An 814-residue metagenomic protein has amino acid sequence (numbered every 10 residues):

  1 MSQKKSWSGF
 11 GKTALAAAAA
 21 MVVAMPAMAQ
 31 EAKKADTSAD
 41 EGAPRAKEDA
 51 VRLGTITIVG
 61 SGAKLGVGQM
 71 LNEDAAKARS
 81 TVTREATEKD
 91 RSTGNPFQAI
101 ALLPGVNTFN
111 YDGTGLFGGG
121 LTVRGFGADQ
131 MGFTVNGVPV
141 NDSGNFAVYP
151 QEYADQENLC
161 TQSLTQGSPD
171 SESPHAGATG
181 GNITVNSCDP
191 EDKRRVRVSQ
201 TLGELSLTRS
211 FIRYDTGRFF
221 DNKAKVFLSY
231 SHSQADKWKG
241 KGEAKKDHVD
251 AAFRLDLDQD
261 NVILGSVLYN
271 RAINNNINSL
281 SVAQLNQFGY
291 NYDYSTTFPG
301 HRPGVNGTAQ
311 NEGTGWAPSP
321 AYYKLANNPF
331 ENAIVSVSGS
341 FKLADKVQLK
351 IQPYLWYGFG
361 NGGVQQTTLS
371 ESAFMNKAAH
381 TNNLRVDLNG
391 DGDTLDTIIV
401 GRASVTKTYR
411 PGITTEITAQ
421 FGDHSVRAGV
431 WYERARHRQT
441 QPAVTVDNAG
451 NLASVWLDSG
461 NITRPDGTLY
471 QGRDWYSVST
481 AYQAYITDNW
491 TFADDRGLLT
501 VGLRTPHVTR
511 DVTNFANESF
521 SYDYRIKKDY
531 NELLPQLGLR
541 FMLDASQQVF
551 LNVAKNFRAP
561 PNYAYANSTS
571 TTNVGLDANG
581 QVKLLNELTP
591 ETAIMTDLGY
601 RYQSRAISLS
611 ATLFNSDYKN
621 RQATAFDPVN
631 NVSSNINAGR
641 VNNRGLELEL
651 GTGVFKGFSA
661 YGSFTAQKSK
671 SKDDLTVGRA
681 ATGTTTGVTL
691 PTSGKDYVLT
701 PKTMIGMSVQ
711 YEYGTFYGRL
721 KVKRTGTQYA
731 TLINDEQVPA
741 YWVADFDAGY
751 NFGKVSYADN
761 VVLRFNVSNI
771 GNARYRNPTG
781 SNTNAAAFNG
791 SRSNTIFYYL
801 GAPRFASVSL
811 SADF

Functional and structural regions predicted by a protein language model:
S2-K4, K723, T727-Y729, Y750-F814: C-terminal beta-signal and adjacent terminal beta-strands/loops of Gram-negative outer-membrane beta-barrel proteins
A39-P44, G54-R91, G120, S163-L164: N-terminal periplasmic "start-of-domain" segments of outer-membrane beta-barrel proteins
K47, A493-R496, S608, L613-K619 (+2 more regions): Gram-negative outer-membrane beta-barrel transporters
V59, K64, L71, N95-P139 (+2 more regions): Extracytoplasmic beta-strand/coil segments of soluble accessory domains associated with Gram-negative outer-membrane
Y153-V198: A beta-strand signature from Gram-negative outer-membrane beta-barrel systems, especially the internal plug domain
R195-R197, L202-R302, N327-L343, R504: Transmembrane beta-barrel wall of Gram-negative outer-membrane proteins
R254-D256, V262-S336, N361-R402, V455-T468 (+2 more regions): Acidic/polar loop-and-plug regions of large Gram-negative outer-membrane beta-barrel proteins
Q348-Y354, M542, Q548-F550, L584-L646 (+2 more regions): Membrane-embedded beta-barrel scaffold of Gram-negative outer-membrane proteins
